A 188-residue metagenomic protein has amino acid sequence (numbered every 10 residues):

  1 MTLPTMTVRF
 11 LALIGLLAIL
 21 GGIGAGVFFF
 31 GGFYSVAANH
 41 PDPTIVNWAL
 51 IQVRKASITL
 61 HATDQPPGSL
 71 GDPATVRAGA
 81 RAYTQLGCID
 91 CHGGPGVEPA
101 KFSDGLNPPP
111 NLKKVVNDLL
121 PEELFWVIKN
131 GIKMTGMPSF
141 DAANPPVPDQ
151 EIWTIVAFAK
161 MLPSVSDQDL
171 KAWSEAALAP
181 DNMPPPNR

Functional and structural regions predicted by a protein language model:
M1-T2, E123: Compositionally biased, low-complexity segments enriched in small residues
T2-R81, A142-F158, E175-R188: Periplasmic c-type cytochrome electron-transfer domains
G24-V27, S57-I58, D90, F102 (+2 more regions): A generic structural signal for ordered alpha-helices
A37-V53, T84-G93, K113-E123: Phosphate-binding glycine-rich loops and adjacent basic patches that engage nucleotide phosphates, nucleic-acid
L50-I51, P99-A100, W126-V127: Short, flexible segments with low predicted structural confidence
R77-I89, V97, D118-E123, P146-I152 (+1 more regions): Sequence context surrounding c-type heme c attachment/ligation sites in exported
A80-P108, K133-S139, L162-Q168: Periplasmic/extracellular electron-transfer cofactor-ligation site, primarily the c-type cytochrome heme-c attachment
L106-S164: Extracytoplasmic electron-transfer domains, predominantly the class I c-type cytochrome c fold
